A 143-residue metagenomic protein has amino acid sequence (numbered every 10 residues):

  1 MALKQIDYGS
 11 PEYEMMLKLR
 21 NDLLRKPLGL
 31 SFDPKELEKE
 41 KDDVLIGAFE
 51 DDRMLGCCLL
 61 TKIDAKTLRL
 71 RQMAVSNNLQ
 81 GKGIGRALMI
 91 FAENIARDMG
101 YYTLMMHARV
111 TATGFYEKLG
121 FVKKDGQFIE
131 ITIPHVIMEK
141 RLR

Functional and structural regions predicted by a protein language model:
M1-M16: A short beta-loop-alpha structural element at the N-terminal edge of CoA-dependent acyl/N-acetyltransferase catalytic
N21-E50, L59: Active-site rim helix/loop that mediates acceptor-substrate recognition in acyltransferases
E40-D42, K66, E130-P134: Short acidic/glycine-enriched loop/turn segments that link adjacent beta-strands
K41, D51-M54, I63-K66, R143: Short strand-connecting beta-turns/loops that link adjacent beta-strands
G47, R53-T61, R69-A74: Conserved beta-strand in the GNAT
V75, G81-N94: Conserved acetyl-CoA-binding loop-helix of GNAT-fold acetyltransferases
M89, A96-R109: Conserved GNAT acetyl-CoA-binding A-motif
M105-H107, E117, V122-I137: Conserved catalytic-core motifs of GNAT/GCN5-like acyltransferases
